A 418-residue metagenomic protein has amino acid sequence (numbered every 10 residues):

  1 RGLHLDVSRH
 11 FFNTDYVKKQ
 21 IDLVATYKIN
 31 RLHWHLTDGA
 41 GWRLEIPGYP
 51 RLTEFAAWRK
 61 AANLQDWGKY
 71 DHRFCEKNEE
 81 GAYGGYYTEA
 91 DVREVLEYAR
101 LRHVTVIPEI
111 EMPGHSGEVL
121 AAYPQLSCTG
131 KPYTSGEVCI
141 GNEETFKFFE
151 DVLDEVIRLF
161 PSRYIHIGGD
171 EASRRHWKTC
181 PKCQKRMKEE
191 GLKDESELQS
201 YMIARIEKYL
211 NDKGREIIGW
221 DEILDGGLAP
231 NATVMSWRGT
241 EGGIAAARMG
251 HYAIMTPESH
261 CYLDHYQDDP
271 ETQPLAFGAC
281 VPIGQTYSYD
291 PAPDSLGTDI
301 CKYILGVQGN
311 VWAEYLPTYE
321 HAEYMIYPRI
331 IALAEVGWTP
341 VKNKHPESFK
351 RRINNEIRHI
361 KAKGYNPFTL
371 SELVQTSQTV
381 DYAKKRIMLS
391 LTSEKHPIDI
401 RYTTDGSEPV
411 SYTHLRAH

Functional and structural regions predicted by a protein language model:
R1, N211-L224, L228, N355-A362 (+1 more regions): Acidic, contiguous N-terminal accessory segments
L3-R215: Substrate-binding cleft of carbohydrate-active enzyme catalytic domains
F11-N13, G39-E45, P113-V119, H166 (+7 more regions): Flexible loop/turn segments at secondary-structure boundaries
N30-H33, H103-I107, R163-H166, E216-I218 (+5 more regions): Beta-sheet entry/capping signal
I157-P161, N211, R248, E335-W338 (+1 more regions): Hydrophobic alpha-helix feature that most strongly marks membrane-spanning transmembrane helices and their immediate
I167, L210, V234, I330 (+1 more regions): Hydrophobic, well-ordered secondary-structure elements that form the walls of internal hydrophobic environments
G219, L224-P230, W237-R358: Conserved alpha/beta catalytic core and glycan-binding cleft of carbohydrate-active enzymes
P340, K344-R416: Short, compositionally stereotyped local motifs that mark structural "simplifiers"
